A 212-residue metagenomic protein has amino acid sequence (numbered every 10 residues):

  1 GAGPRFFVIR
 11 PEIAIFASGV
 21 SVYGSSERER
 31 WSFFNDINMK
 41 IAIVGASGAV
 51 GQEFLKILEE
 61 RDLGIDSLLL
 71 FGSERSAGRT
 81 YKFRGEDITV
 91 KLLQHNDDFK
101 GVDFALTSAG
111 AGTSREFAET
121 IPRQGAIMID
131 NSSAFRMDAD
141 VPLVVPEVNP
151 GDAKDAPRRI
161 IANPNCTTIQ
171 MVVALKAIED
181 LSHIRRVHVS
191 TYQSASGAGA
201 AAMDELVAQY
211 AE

Functional and structural regions predicted by a protein language model:
A2-I9: Extreme N-terminal basic, low-complexity initiation segments that serve as generic localization/processing leaders
P4, S26-E27: N-terminal amphipathic/hydrophobic targeting modules at extreme N-termini, encompassing cleavable Sec/SRP-type signal
V8, Y23-S25, D36: Glycine-centered signal
I15, G19-S25: Short, positively charged and aromatic/hydrophobic N-terminal segments
N35-E212: N-terminal Rossmann-like NAD(P) cofactor-binding subdomain of oxidoreductases, focused on the glycine-rich
